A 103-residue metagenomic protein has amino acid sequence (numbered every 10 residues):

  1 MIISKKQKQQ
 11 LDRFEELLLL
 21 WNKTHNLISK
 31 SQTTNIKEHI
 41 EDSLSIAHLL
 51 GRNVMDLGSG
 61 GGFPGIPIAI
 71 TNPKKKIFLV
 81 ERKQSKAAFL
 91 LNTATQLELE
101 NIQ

Functional and structural regions predicted by a protein language model:
M1-R52, N92-I102: Class I SAM-dependent transferase core
L44-Q103: Conserved SAM/SAH cofactor-binding pocket of Class I
